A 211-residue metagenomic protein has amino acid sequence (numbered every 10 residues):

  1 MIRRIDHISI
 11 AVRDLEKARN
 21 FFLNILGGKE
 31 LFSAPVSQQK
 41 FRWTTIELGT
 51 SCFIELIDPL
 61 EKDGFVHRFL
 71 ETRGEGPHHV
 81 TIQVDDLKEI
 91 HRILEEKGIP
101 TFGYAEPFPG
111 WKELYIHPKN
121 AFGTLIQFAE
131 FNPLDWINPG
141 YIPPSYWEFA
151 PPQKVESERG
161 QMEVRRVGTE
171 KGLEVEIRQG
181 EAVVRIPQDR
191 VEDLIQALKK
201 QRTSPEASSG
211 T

Functional and structural regions predicted by a protein language model:
I5-R13, T44-G49, V66-I93, L114-H117: Vicinal oxygen chelate
K17, F41: Active-site-proximal cofactor/substrate-binding loop regions of enzyme domains
A18-L23, L94: Conserved active-site tyrosine of GNAT-family acetyltransferases
N24-E30, G98-T101: Conserved acetyl-CoA-binding loop of GNAT-fold acetyltransferases
K29-S37: Conserved catalytic-core motifs of GNAT/GCN5-like acyltransferases
E47-K62: A glycine-rich, hydrophobic loop/mini-helix early in the fold
I54, H91-E174, R178-T211: Vicinal oxygen chelate
